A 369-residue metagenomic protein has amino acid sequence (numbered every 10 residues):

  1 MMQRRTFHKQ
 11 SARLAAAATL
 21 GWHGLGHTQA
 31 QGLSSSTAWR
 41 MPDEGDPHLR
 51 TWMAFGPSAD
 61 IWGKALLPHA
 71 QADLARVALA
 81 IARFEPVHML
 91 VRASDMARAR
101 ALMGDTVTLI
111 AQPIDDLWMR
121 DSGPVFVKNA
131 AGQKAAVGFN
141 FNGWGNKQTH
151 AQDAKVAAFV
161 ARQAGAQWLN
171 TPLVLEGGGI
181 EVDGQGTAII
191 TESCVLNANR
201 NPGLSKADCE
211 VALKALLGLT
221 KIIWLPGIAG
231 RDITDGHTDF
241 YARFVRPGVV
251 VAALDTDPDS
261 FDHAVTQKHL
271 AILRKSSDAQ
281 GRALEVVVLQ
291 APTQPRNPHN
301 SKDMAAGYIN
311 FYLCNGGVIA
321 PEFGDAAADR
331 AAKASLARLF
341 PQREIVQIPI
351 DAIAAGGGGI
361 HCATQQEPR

Functional and structural regions predicted by a protein language model:
T6-T28: N-terminal export signals
Q31-R369: The feature marks the mature, well-folded catalytic cores of soluble enzymes
